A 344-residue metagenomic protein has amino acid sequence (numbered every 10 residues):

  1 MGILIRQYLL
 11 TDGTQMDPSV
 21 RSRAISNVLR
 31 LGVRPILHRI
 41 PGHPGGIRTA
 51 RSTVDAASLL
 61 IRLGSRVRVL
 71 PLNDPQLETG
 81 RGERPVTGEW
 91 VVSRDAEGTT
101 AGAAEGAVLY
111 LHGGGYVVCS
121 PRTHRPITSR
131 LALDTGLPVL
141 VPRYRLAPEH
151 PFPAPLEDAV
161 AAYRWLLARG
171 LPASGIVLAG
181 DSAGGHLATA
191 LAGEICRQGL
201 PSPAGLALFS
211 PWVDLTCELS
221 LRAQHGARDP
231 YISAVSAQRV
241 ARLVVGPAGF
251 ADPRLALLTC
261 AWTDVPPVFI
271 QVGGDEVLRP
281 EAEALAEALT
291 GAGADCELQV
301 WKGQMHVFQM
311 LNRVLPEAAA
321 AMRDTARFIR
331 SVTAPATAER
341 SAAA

Functional and structural regions predicted by a protein language model:
M1-T99, A334-A344: A glycine/proline-hinged amphipathic helix-loop "lid/cap" segment that gates access to hydrophobic ligand pockets
G32, E83-A344: Alpha/beta-hydrolase superfamily serine-hydrolase fold, recognizing
